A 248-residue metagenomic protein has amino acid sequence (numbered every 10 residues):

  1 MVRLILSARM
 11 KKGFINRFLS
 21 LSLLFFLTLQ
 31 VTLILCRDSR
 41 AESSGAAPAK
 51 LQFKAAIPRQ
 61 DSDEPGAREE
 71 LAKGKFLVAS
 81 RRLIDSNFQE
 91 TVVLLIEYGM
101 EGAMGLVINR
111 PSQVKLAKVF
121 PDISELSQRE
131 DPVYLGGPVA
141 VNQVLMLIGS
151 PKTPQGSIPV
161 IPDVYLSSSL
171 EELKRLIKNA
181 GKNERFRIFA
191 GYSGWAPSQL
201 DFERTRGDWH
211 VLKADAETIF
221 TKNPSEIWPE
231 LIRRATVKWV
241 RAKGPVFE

Functional and structural regions predicted by a protein language model:
M1-N16: N-terminal secretory signal peptides that target proteins for export/translocation
S7, S20-S22, S39: Serine residues within intrinsically disordered or low-complexity segments
I15, R37, Q60-S62: Intrinsic-disorder/low-complexity regions
S20-I34: Bacterial N-terminal signal peptides
T32, A41-E248: A short aromatic-anchored loop/beta-hairpin motif
